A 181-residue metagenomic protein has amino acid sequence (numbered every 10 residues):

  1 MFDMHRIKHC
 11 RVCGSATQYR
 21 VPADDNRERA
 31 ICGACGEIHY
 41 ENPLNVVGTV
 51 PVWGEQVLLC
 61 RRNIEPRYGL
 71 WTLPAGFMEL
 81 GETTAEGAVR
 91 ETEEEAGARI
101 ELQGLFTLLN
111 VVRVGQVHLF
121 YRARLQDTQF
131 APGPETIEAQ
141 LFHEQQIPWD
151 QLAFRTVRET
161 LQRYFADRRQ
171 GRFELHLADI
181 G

Functional and structural regions predicted by a protein language model:
F2-T49: Acidic, metal-coordinating catalytic segment for phosphate/diphosphate chemistry, firing primarily on the Nudix
H9, R29, V50, L59 (+2 more regions): Conserved hydrophobic/aromatic beta-strand scaffold that supports enzyme active sites
R11, Q18-Y19, G33, L58 (+3 more regions): Nucleotide phosphate-binding site architecture
R27, L44-V46, V52, P66-Y68 (+2 more regions): Short connector loops at helix/strand junctions that flank enzyme active sites, especially segments positioning acidic
A34, R62, A75, A123 (+1 more regions): Active-site donor-binding loop signature of nucleotide-sugar glycosyltransferases
V52-E94: Conserved Nudix-box catalytic region and its N-terminal flanking loop in Nudix hydrolases and closely related
M78-R163, D167, R172-F173, G181: Unchanged
